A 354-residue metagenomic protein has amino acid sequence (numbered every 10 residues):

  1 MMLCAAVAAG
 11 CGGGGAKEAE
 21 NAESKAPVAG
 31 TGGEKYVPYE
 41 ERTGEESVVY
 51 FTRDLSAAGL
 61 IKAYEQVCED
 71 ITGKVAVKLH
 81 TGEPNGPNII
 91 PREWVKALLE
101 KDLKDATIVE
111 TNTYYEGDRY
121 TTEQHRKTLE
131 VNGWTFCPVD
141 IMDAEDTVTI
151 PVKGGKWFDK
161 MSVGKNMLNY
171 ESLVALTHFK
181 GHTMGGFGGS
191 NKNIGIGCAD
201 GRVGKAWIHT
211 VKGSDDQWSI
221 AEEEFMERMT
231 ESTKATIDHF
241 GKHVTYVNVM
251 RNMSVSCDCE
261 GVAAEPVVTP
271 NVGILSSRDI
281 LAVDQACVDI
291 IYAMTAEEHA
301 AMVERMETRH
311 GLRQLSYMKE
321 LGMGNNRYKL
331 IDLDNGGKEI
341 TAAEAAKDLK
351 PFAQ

Functional and structural regions predicted by a protein language model:
M1-C4: Sec-dependent N-terminal signal peptides
C11-Q354: N-terminal and secondary-structure boundary signal
